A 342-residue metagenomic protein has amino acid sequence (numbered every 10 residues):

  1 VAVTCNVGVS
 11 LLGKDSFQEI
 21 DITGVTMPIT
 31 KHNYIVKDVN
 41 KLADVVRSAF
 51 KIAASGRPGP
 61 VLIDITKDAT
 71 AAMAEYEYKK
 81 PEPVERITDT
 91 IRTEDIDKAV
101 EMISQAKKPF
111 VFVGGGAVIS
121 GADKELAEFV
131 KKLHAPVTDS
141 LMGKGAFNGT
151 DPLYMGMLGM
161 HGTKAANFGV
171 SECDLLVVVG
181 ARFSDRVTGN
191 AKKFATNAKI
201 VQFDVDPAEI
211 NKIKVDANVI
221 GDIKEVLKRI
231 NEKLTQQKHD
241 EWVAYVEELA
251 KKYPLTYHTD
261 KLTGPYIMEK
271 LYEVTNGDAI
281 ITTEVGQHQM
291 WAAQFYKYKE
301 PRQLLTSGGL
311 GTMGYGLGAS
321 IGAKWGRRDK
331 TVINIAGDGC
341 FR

Functional and structural regions predicted by a protein language model:
V1-L234, K270, V274-G277, T331-I333: N-terminal alpha/beta PP-like core and its mobile active-site loop of ThDP/TPP-dependent enzymes
K14-D15, R86-K98, L158-G162, L262-T263 (+3 more regions): A general structural motif
A43, I119-S120, D185, M290 (+2 more regions): Loop/helix-junction capping segments adjacent to catalytic residues or to phosphate/diphosphate-binding pockets
P58-V61, Q236-E247, D260: Flexible, glycine/charged-enriched surface loops at secondary-structure junctions
F110-G114, I280-E284, D338: Short hydrophobic beta-strand segments
G116, M142, G286, G309 (+1 more regions): Histidine- and/or cysteine-centered catalytic micro-motif in compact active-site loops
E247-D329: Active-site diphosphate/adenylate-binding microenvironment
